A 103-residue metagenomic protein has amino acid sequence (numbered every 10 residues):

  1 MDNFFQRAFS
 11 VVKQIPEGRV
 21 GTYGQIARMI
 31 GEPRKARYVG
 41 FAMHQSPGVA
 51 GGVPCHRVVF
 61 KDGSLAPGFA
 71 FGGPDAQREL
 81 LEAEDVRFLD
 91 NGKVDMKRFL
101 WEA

Functional and structural regions predicted by a protein language model:
M1-A103: Nucleic acid-binding interface residues in structured DNA/RNA-binding domains, emphasizing the DNA-engaging scaffolds
